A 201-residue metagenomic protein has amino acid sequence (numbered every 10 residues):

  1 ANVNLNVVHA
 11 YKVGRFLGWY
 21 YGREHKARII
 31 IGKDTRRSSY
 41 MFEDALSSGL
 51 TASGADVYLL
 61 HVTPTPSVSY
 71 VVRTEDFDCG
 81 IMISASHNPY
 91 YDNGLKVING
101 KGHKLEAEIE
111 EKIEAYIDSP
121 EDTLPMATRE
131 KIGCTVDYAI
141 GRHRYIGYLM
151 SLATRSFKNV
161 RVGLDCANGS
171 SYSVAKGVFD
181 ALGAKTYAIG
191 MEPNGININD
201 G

Functional and structural regions predicted by a protein language model:
A1-S48, A52-S53, T135-V160: An N-terminal, well-structured beta->alpha segment
A1-V3, G18, R36, S84 (+3 more regions): Short, electropositive, low-hydrophobicity segments enriched in small/polar residues
V7, S39-Y40, P66, A107 (+1 more regions): Loop/helix-junction capping segments adjacent to catalytic residues or to phosphate/diphosphate-binding pockets
F16-Y20, E24, G49, S53 (+5 more regions): Change "in soluble alpha/beta enzymes" to "in soluble alpha/beta proteins
R28-D92, G177-G201: N-terminal small/polar loop signature for handling phosphorylated ligands or for N-terminal nucleophile
N93-G201: Gly/Ser/Thr-enriched, mixed-charge loops and adjacent short helices that form phosphate/oxyanion-binding elements
